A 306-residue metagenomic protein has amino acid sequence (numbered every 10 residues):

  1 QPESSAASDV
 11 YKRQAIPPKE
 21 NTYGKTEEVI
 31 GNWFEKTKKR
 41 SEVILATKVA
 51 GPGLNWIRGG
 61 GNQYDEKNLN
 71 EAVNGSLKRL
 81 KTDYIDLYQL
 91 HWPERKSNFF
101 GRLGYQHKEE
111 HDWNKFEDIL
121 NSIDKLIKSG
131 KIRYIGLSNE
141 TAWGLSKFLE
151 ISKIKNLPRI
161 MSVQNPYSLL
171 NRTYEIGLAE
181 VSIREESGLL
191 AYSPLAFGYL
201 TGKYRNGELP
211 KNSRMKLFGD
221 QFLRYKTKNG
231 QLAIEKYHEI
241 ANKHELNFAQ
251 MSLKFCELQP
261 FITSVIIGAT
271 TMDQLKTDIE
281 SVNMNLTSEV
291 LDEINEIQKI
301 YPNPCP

Functional and structural regions predicted by a protein language model:
Q1-A7, Y11: Single conserved hydrophobic/aromatic residue that forms the stacking wall/gate of nucleotide- or nucleobase-binding
S5, D65-R79, L145-L149: Short, acidic/polar
I16-K38: Aromatic-lined substrate-binding rim segments of carbohydrate-active enzymes
I16-P18, G53-R58, S97-N98: A short acidic, helix-capping loop that chelates divalent metal ions and anchors anionic groups
Y23-E28, N62-A72: Glycine-rich anion/phosphate-binding loops
W33-I44, R79-K81, I127, L149-K155: Acidic (Asp/Glu)-rich catalytic clusters
N55-K67, H107-N114: Active-site mouth loops of central-metabolism enzymes
P93-E296: Beta/alpha (TIM)-barrel catalytic core signal, keyed to glycine-rich beta->alpha loops juxtaposed to Asp/Glu that bind
